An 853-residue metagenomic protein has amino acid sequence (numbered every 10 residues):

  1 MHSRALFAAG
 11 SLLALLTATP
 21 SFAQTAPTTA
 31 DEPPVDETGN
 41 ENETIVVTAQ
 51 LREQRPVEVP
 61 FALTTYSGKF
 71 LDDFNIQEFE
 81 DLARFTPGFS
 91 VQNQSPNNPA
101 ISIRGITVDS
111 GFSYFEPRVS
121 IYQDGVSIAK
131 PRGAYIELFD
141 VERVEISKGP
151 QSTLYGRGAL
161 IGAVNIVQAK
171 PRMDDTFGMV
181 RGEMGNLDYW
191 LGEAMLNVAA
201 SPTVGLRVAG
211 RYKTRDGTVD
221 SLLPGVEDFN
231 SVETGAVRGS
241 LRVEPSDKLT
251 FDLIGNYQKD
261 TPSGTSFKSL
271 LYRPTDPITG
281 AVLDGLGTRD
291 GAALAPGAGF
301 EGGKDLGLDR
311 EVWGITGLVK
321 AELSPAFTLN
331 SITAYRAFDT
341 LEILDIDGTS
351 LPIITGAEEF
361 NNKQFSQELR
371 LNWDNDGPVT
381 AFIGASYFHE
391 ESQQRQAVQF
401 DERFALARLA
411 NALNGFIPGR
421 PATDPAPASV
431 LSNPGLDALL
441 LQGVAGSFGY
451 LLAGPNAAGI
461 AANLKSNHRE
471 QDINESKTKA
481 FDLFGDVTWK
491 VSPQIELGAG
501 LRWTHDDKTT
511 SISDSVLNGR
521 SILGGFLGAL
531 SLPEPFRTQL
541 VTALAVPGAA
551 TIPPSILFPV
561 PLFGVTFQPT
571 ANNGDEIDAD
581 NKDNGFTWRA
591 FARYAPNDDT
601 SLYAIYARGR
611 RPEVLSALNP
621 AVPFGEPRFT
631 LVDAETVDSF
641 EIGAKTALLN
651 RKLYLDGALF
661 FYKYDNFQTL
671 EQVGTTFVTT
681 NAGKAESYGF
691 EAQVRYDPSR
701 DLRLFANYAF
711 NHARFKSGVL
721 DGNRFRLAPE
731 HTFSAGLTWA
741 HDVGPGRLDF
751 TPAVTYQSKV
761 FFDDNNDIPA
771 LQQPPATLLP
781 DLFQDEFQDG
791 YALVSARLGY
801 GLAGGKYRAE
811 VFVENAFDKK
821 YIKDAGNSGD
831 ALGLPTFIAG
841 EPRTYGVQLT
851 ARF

Functional and structural regions predicted by a protein language model:
M1-F74, E80-F85, D247-K248, I315 (+3 more regions): N-terminal Sec signal peptide and the immediately downstream disordered periplasmic leader that contains the TonB box
T38-M173, I642: Acidic, small-polar-rich N-terminal luminal/periplasmic segments of exported/outer-membrane proteins
E43, S392, V398-A405, T755-Q773 (+1 more regions): C-terminal beta-signal and adjacent terminal beta-strands/loops of Gram-negative outer-membrane beta-barrel proteins
E116-R118, K130, F139-K148, T153-L223 (+7 more regions): Outer-membrane beta-barrel translocator/receptor signature
D174-D175, R181-E183, W190, M195-R289 (+7 more regions): Periplasmic-side early beta-strands and strand-to-turn transitions of outer-membrane beta-barrels
T218-N230, T265-E301, I346-T355, A397-Q471 (+7 more regions): Solvent-exposed loop segments that connect transmembrane elements
L318-E322, T328-L344, A595-N619, L631-Y688 (+1 more regions): Membrane-embedded beta-barrel scaffold of Gram-negative outer-membrane proteins
F382, S386, P493-L497, K652-Y664 (+3 more regions): Gram-negative outer-membrane beta-barrel transporters
